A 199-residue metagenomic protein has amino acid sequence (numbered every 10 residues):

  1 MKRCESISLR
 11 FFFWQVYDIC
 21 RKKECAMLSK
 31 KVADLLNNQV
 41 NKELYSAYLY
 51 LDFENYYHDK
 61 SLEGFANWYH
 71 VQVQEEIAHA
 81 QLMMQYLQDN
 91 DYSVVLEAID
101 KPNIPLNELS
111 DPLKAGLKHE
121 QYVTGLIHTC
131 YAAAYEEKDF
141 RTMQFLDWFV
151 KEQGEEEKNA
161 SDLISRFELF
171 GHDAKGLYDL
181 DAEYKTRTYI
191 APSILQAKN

Functional and structural regions predicted by a protein language model:
K2-N199: Iron-associated oxidoreductase/ferritin-like identity signal
